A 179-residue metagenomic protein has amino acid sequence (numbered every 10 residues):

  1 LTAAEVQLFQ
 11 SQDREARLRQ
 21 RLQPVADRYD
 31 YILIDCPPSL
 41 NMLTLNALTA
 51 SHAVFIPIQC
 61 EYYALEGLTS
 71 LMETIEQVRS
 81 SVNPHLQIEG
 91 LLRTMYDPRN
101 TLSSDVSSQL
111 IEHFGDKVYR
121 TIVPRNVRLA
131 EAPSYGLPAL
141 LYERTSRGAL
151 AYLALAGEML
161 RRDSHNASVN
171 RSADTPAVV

Functional and structural regions predicted by a protein language model:
L1-D27, V82-L86, V127, A132-Y135 (+1 more regions): P-loop/Walker-type NTP enzyme "switch/lid" segment
F9-Q10, M42, E143: Residue-level "hotspot" positions that anchor or transmit function at local structural transition points
S11, A64-G67, G148: Short, conserved glycine- and acidic-residue-centered signature motifs in active-site or ligand-binding loops
R14, P98, L102, A151: Conserved acidic
R17-Q20, S70, D105-Q109, A151-A154 (+1 more regions): Alpha-helical elements of Rossmann-like donor-binding domains used by nucleotide-donor carbohydrate transfer enzymes
Q23-V127: Conserved catalytic-core segment of NTP-binding enzymes
Q109, A154, E158-M159, D163-V179: P-loop NTP-binding site
P133-L150, A154: C-terminal boundary of histidine-terminating zinc-finger modules
